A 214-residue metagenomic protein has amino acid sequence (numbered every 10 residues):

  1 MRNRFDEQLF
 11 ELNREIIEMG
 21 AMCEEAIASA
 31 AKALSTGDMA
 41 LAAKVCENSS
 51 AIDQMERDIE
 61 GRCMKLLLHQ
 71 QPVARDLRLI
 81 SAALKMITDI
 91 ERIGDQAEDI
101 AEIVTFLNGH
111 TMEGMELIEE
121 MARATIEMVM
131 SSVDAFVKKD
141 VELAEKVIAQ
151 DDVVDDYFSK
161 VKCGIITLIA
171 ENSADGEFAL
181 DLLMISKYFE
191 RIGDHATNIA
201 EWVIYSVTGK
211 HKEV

Functional and structural regions predicted by a protein language model:
M1-V214: Cytosolic, long alpha-helical scaffolding segments
